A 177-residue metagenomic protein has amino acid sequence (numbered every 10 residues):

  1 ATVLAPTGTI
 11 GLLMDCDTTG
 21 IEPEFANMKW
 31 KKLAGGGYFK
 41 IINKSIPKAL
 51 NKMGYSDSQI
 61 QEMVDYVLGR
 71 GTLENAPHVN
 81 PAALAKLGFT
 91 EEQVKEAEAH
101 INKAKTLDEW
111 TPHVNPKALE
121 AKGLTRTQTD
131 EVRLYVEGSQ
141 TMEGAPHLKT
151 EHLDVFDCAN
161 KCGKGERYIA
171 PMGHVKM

Functional and structural regions predicted by a protein language model:
A1-M177: Long, C-terminal-biased catalytic regions of enzyme "large/alpha" subunits
